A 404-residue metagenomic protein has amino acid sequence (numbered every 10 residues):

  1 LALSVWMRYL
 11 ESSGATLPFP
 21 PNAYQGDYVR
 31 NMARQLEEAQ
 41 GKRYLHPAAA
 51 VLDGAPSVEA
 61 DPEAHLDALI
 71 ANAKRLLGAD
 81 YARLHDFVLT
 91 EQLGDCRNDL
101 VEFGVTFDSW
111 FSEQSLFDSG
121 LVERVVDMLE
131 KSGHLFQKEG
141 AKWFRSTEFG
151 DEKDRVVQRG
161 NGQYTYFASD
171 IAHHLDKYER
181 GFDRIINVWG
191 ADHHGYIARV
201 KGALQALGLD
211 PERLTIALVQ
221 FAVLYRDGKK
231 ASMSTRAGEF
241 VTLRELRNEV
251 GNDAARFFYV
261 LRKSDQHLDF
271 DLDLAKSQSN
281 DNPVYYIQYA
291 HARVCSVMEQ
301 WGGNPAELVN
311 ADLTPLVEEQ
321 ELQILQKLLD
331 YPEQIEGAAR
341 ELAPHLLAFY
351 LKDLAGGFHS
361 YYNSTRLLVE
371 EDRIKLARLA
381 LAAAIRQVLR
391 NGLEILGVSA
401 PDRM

Functional and structural regions predicted by a protein language model:
L1-M404: Non-catalytic interaction-recognition regions
